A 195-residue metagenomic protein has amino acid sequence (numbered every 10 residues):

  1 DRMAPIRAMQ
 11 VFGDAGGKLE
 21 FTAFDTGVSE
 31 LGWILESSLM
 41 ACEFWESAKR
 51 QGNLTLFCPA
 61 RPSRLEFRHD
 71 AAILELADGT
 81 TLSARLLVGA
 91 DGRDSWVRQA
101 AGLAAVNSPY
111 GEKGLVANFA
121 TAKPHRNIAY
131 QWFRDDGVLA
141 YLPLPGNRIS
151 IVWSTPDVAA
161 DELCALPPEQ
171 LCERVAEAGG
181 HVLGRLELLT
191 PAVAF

Functional and structural regions predicted by a protein language model:
D1-R2, S108, Q131-W132, P143: Short beta-strand
M3-A100, S108-K113, P168: Conserved N-terminal helical subregion
R7, C58, D70, L115 (+3 more regions): Short beta-strand or tight-loop elements that sit immediately N-terminal to catalytic metal-binding acidic residues
V11, L74, A129-R134, L142: Short acidic-hydrophobic surface loop/beta-edge motif
A15, L76-D78, F133-D136, P145: Short loop/turn positions at the edges of beta-strands in beta-sheet-rich folds
R68, L142-L144: Short beta-strand micro-motifs enriched in acidic
D94-A129, L139, N147-I149, T155-A159 (+1 more regions): Central beta-strand plus flanking loop segment that forms part of the substrate or channel wall within the catalytic
D161-F195: FAD/FMN-dependent oxidoreductases across multiple families
